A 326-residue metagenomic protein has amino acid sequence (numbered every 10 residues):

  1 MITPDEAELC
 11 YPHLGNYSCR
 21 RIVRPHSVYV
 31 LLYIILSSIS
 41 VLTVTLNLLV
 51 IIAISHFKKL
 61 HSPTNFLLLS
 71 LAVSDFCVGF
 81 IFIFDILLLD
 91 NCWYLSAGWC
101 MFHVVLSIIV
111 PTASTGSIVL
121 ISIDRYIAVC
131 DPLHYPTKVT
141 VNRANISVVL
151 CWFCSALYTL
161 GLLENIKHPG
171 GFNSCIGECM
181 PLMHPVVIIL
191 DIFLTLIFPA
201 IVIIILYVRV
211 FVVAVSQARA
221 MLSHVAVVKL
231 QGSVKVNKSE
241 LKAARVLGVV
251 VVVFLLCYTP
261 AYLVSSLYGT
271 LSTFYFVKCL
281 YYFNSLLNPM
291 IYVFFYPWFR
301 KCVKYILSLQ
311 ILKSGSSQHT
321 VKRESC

Functional and structural regions predicted by a protein language model:
M1-T45: Extracellular N-terminal segment of 7TM GPCRs
Y11-V23, C92-I108, T137-N145, W152-I204: Loop architecture of class A 7-transmembrane GPCRs
R20-I34, H56-S62, F66, L95-M101 (+8 more regions): Juxtamembrane loop-transmembrane helix junctions in multi-pass integral membrane proteins, especially the extracellular
I22-S37, P63-I123, A128-K138: Extracellular TM2-ECL1-early TM3 structural module of rhodopsin-like
L36, A53, C77-C92, V104 (+4 more regions): Helix-to-loop junction signature of class
S40, S70-G79, T112, S147-T159 (+4 more regions): Alpha-helical transmembrane segments of multi-pass membrane proteins
V202-I203, V253-S266, F276-C326: Seventh transmembrane helix
V212-A261: Intracellular effector-coupling site of seven-transmembrane GPCRs, centered on the ICL3-to-TM6 transition
